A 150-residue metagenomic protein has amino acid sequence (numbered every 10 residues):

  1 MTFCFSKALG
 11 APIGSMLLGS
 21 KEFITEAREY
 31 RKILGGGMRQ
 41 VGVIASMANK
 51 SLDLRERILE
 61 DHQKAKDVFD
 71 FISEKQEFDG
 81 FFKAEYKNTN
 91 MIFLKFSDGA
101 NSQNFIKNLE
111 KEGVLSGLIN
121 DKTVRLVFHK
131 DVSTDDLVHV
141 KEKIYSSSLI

Functional and structural regions predicted by a protein language model:
M1-M91, F96-S97: Active-site C-terminal subdomain of aminotransferase-like
E77-S146: Conserved C-terminal alpha-helix-loop-beta "cap" of PLP-dependent enzymes that closes/shapes the active-site mouth
